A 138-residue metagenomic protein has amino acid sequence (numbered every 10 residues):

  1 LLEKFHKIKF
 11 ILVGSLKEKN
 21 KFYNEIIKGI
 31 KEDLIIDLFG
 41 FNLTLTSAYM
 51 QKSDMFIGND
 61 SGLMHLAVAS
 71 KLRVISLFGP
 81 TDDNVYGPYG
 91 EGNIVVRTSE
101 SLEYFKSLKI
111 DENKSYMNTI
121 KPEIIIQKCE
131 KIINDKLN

Functional and structural regions predicted by a protein language model:
L1-G79: Donor-binding and catalytic core of enzymes assembling or modifying cell-surface/extracellular glycoconjugates
K19, D83, L102: Flexible, glycine-rich phosphate/dinucleotide-binding loops and adjacent beta-alpha linkers at cofactor/substrate
K19-N20, G79, Y89, N118 (+1 more regions): A structural signal for well-ordered alpha-helical scaffolds and beta->alpha junctions
Y23-N24, V85-Y89, K106-L108: Short aromatic-enriched loop/helix-cap "lid" or pocket-rim segments at secondary-structure transitions that line
K31-I35, T46-Y49, Y89-G90, I124-I133: Generic alpha-helical hydrophobic packing signal
E32-I36, N59, F78-T81, V96-E100 (+1 more regions): Short, surface-exposed linear patches
S70-T98: Gly/Pro- and small hydrophobic-enriched strand-loop and loop-to-helix capping segments that sit at the rims
E91-N138: Leloir-type glycosyltransferase catalytic cores
